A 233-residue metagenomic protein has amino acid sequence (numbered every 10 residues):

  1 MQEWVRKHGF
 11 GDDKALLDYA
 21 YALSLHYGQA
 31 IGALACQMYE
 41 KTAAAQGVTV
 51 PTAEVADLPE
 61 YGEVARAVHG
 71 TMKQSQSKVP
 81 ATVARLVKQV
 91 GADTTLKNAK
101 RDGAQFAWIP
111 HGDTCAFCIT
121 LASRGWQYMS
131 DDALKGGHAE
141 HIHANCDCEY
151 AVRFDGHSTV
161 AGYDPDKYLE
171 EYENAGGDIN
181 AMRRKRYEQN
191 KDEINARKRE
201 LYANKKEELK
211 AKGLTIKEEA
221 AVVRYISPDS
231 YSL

Functional and structural regions predicted by a protein language model:
M1-H143, V152-D192, A196-L233: Domain-core detector
